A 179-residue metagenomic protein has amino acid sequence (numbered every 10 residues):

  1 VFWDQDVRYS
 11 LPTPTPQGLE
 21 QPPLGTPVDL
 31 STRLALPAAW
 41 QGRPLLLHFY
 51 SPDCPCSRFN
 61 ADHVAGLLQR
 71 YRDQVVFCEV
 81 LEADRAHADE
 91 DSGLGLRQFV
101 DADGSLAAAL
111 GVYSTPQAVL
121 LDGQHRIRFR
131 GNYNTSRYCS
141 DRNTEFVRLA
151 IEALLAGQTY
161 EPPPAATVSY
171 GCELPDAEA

Functional and structural regions predicted by a protein language model:
V1-V28: N-terminal targeting signals for export/organelle localization
E20-P44, H63, Q69-Y71: A short beta-strand-turn-helix
L36-V64, F77, I151: Short active-site neighborhood of thiol/selenol oxidoreductases, capturing the structured segment around
S51-D62, R85, S169-A179: Short, thiol/selenol-centered motifs that function as redox-active sites or metal-ligating centers
R58-G93, F99-A109: Structural microenvironment flanking redox-active thiols in thiol-disulfide oxidoreductases
G95-R97, V112-V119: Structural micro-motif
I127-R128, N132-A179: Thiol-/selenol-based redox modules, centered on thioredoxin-like and closely related oxidoreductase domains
